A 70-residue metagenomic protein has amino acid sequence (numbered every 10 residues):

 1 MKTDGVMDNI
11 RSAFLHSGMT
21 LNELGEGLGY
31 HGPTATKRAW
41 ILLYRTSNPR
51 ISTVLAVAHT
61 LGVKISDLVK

Functional and structural regions predicted by a protein language model:
M1-G27: A short, Lys/Arg-rich alpha-helix, primarily the initiator
E23, T34-R38, D67: Residues in the helix-turn-helix
G29-N48: Recognition helix of helix-turn-helix/homeodomain-like DNA-binding domains that insert into the DNA major groove
Y44-H59: Short, basic-rich loop-to-helix N-cap that marks the start of a DNA-contacting helix
I51, G62-K70: Short C-terminal boundary/hinge segments that cap the last helix of small helical domains
